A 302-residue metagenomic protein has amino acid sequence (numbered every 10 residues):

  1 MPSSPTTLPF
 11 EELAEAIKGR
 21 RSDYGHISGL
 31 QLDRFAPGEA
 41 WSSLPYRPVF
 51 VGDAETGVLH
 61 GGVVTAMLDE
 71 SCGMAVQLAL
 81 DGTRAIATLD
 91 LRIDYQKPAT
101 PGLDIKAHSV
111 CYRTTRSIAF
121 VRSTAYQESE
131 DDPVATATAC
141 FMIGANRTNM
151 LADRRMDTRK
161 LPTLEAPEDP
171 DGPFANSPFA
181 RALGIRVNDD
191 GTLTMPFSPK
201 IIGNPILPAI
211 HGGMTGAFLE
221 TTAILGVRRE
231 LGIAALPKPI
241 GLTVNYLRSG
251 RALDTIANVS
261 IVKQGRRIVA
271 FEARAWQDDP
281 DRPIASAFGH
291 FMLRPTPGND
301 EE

Functional and structural regions predicted by a protein language model:
M1-E302: Terminal targeting signals and extreme-terminal segments of soluble enzymes
